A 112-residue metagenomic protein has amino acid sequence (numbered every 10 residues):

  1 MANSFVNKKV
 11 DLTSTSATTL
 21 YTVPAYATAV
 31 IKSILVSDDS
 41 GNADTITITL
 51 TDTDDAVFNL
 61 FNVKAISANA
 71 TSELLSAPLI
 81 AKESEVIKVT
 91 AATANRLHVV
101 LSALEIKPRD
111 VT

Functional and structural regions predicted by a protein language model:
M1-A29, S33, T90-T112: C-terminal interaction-tip segments
V36-G41, A92: Short solvent-exposed strand-capping/beta-turn motif centered on an Asx-Ser/Thr pair
D38, D52, E105-K107: Beta-strand elements of well-folded, non-transmembrane domains
N42, D54-A56, N95: Short acidic/polar mixed-charge low-complexity motifs
A43, K82-S84, R96: Extracellular Ig-like/FN3 beta-sandwich strand-entry sites
I46-I48, I87-V89: Hydrophobic beta-strand residues in large extracellular and virion-surface proteins
T47-T51, V100-S102: Beta-strand signatures of extracellular beta-sandwich domains
T51-V86: Intrinsically disordered, low-complexity Pro/Gly/Ser/Thr-rich segments with frequent PxxP/GP/PP motifs and embedded
